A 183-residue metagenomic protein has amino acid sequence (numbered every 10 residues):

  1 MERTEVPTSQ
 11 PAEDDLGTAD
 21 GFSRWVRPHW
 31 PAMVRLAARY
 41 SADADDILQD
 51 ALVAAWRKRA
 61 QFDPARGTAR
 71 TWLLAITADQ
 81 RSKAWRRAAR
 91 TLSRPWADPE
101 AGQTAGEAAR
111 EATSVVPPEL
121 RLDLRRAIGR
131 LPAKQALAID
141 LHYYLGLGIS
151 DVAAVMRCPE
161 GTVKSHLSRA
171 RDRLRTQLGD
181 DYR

Functional and structural regions predicted by a protein language model:
R3, S9-R35, A42-D45, W56: A short, charge-rich alpha-helical start-of-domain segment used by transcription regulators
D15, L52-A69, R87-A89: Sigma70-family region 2
W30, V34, L52, P132 (+2 more regions): C-terminal flanking helix
D46-V53, G67-D79: Structural recognition of an alpha-helix C-terminal capping motif at a helix-to-coil junction
R57, Q61, A75-W96, R169: Arg/Lys-rich amphipathic alpha helix in sigma70-family domain 2
A78, S82, M156-D180: DNA-recognition helix of helix-turn-helix
A84-E119: Short, basic/polar amphipathic helix motif occurring as a linker/hinge flanking DNA-binding modules in transcription
A138-H142: A short pre-motif secondary-structure segment
